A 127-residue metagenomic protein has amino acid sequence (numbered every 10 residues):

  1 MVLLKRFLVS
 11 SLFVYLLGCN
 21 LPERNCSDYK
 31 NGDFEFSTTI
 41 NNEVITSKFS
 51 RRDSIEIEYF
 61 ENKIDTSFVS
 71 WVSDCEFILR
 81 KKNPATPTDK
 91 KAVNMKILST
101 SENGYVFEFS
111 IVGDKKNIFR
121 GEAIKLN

Functional and structural regions predicted by a protein language model:
M1-L8: Bacterial N-terminal signal peptides that target proteins for export
Y15-G18: C-terminal motif of bacterial Sec signal peptides marking the signal peptidase cleavage site
N20-P22: Bacterial signal peptide processing site
C26-N42: Tryptophan-anchored aromatic micro-motifs
F34-T39, E56-Y59, L79-P84, F107-V112: Short beta-strand segments that buttress and anchor functional surface loops
I45-V72: N-terminal glycine/threonine-rich, aromatic-flanked beta-hairpin/loop signature
E58, L98, V106-E122: Short, exposed beta-strand-loop hairpins at the edges of beta-sheets in extracellular/periplasmic proteins
L79-E102: An anionic, turn-rich surface loop/hairpin at beta-sheet edges that serves as a generic interaction/coordination patch
